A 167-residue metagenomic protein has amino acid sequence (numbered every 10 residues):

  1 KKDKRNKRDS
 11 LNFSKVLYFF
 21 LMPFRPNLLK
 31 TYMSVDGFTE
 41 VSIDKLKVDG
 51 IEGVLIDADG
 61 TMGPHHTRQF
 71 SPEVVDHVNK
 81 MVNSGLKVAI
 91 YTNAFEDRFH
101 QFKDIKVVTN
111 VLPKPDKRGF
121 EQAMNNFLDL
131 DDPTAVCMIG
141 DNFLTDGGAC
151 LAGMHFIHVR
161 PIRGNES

Functional and structural regions predicted by a protein language model:
K1-I56: Non-catalytic pre-domain segments flanking phosphatase-related domains
V54-F102, T109, P113-K114: Substrate-recognition element of Asp-dependent hydrolases with the DxDx(T/V) motif
K87, A135, H155: Residues at the starts of beta-strands that form the adenosine-phosphate
D97-D104, G147-L151: Short loop/helix-cap segments at secondary-structure boundaries that form the rim of catalytic
D116, N142-T145, R160-S167: Short glycine/proline-centered loop/turn elements that form peptide/ligand docking sites
K117-F143: Conserved Lys-Pro-Asp/Glu-containing loop-to-beta segment of HAD-superfamily phosphomonoesterases, centered on
D141-H155: Acidic, divalent-metal-coordinating active-site segment for phosphoryl/phosphodiester hydrolysis, typified by short
